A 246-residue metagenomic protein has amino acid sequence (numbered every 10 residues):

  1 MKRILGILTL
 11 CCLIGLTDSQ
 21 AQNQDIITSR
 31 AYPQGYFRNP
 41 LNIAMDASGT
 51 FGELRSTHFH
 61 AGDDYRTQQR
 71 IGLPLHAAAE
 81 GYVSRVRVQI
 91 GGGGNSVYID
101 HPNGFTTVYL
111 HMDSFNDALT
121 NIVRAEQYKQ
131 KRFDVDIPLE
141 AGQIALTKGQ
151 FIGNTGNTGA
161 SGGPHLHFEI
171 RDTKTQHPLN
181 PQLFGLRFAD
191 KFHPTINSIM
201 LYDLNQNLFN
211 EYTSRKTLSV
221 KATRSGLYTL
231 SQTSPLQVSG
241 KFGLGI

Functional and structural regions predicted by a protein language model:
M1-T28: Bacterial Sec-dependent N-terminal signal peptides
A21-T106, F115, V135, L139-E140 (+3 more regions): Surface-exposed, glycine-biased beta-strand/turn segments
A47, Y109, I152, H167: Short alpha-helical segments in extracytoplasmic peptidoglycan/chitin-binding modules and envelope-associated proteins
T107-V123: Beta-strand/loop nucleic-acid-binding surfaces
T120-P138: Intrinsically disordered, low-complexity Ser/Thr- and acidic-rich flexible linkers and loops, especially at boundaries
A145-L146, I152: Hydrophobic heptad-repeat coiled-coil signature
G163-R171: Histidine-centered catalytic micro-motifs
T173-T175: Short coil/turn motifs at secondary-structure junctions
